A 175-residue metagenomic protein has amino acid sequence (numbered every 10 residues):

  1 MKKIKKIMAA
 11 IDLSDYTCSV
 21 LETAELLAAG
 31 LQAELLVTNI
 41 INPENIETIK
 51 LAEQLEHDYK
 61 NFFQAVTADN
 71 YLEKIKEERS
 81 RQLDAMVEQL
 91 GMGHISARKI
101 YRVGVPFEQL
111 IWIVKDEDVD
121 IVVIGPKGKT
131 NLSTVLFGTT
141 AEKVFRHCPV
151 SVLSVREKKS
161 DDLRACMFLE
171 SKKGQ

Functional and structural regions predicted by a protein language model:
K2, P43-N45, E73, E77 (+4 more regions): Structural beta-alpha unit
K2-A65, S160, E170-Q175: Small/aliphatic-rich secondary-structure junction motif
T38, R98-R102, L153: General small-molecule cofactor/ligand-binding pocket signal
N39, P126-K127, R156-E157: Short secondary-structure boundary segments
D58-E78: A short acidic, glycine-rich active-site loop that binds or catalyzes chemistry on phosphate/adenosine moieties
I121-K143, D161-R164: Glycine-rich, Arg-bearing micro-motifs that act as flexible, cationic patches
T140, C148-P149: Short, structured coil segments at secondary-structure junctions
